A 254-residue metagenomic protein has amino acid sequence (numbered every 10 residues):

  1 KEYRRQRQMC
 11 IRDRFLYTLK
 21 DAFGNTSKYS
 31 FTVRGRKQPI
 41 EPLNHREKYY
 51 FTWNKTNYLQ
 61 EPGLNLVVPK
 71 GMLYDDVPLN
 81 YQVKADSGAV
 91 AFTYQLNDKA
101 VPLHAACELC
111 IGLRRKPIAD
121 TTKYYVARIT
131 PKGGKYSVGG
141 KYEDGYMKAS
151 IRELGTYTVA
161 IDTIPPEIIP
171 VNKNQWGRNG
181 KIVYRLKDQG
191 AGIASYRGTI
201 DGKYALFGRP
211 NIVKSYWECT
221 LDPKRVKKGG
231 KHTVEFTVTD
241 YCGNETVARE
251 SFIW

Functional and structural regions predicted by a protein language model:
E2-I11: Single conserved hydrophobic/aromatic residue that forms the stacking wall/gate of nucleotide- or nucleobase-binding
L19, F236-V238: Conserved structural position at the C-terminal beta-strand of extracellular beta-sandwich adhesion modules
F23-T52, V247-W254: Short beta-strand elements
H45, Y50-N54, L79-Y125: Proteolytic processing hotspots in large secreted/extracellular or virion-associated proteins and select intracellular
K99-Y157, S195, Y204-A205: Proteolytic-maturation and junctional protease-sensitive modules
V101-P102, K173-R178: Short, solvent-exposed loop/linker segments at the N-terminal edge of repeated beta-sheet extracellular domains
C110-R114, K181-Q189: Short edge beta-strand/loop segments characteristic of extracellular beta-sandwich folds
T163-E167: Proline-centered linker/hinge motifs at extracellular inter-domain junctions
